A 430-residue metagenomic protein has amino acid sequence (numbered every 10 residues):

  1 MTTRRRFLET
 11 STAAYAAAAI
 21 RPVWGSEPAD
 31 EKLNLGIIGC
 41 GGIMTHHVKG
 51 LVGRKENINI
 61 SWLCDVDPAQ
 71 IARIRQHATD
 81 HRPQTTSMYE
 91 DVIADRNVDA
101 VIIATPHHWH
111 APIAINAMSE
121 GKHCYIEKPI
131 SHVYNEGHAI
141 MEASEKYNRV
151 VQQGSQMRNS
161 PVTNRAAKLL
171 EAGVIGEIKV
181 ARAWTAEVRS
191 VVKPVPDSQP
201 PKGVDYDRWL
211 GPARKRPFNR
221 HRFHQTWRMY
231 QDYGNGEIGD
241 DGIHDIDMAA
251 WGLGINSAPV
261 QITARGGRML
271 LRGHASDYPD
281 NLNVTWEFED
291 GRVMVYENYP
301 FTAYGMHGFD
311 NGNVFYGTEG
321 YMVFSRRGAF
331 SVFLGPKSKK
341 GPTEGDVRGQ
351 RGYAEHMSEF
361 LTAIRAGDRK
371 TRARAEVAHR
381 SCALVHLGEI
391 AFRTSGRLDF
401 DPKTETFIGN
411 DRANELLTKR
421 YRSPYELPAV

Functional and structural regions predicted by a protein language model:
M1-I126, H132-V150: N-terminal glycine-/serine-/threonine-rich beta1-alpha1-beta2 phosphate-ribose binding loop of Rossmann-like
L8, V48, V52, R75 (+12 more regions): Non-transmembrane alpha-helical segments in soluble domains of secreted/periplasmic/extracellular proteins
N34-I37, I43, I60-C64, I102-A104 (+10 more regions): Structural recognition of the beta-strand scaffold that forms the well-ordered cores of secreted hydrolase catalytic
M44, T85, H110, E136-G137 (+3 more regions): Conserved donor sugar-nucleotide recognition element shared by glycan-biosynthetic enzymes
L63, G137, E145, T163 (+2 more regions): Active-site-proximal cap/loop segments of hydrolase catalytic domains
I103-H107, E127, Q153-Q156, A378-V385: Conserved beta-strand->loop/alpha-helix structural units within folded catalytic cores of enzymes with alpha/beta
H123, S131-R208: A contiguous active-site-proximal alpha/beta segment in oxidoreductase catalytic domains
R165, V174-R182, V188-M229, Y233-G236 (+3 more regions): Contiguous beta-strand/loop segments that form the cofactor/metal-binding neighborhood of enzyme cores
